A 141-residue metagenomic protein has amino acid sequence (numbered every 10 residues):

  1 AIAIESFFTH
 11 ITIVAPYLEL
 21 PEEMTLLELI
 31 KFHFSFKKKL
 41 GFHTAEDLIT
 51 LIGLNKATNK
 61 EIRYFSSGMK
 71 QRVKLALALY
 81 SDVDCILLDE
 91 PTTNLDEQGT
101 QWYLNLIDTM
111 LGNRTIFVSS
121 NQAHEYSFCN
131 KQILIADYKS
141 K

Functional and structural regions predicted by a protein language model:
A1-T12: ABC ATPase NBD coupling module
Y17, E22-K38: Q-loop/switch helix immediately C-terminal to the Walker
K31, F42-T58: Conserved ABC ATPase "signature" region
E61-K70: Conserved ABC ATPase signature
L75: Hydrophobic anchor residue at the start of the ABC signature
D89, L95-D96: ABC-family nucleotide-binding domains
L106-Q122, Y126: Conserved catalytic loops of ABC-family nucleotide-binding domains
